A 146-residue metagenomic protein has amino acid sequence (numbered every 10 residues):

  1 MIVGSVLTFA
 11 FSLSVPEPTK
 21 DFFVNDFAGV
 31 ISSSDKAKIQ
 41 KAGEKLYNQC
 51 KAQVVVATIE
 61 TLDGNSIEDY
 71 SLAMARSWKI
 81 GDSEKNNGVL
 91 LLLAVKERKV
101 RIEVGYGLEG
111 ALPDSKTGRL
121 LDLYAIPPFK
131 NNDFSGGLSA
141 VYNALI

Functional and structural regions predicted by a protein language model:
M1-T8: Bacterial N-terminal signal peptides
F11-I146: Folded, non-transmembrane soluble domains that reside on the lumenal/extracytoplasmic side of membranes
